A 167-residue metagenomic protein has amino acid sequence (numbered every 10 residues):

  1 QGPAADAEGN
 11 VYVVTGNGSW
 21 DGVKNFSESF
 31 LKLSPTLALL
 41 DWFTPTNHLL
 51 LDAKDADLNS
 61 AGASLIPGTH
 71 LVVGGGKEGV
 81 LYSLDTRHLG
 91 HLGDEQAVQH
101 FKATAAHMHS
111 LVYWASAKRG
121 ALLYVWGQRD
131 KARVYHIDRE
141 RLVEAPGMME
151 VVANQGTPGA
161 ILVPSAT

Functional and structural regions predicted by a protein language model:
A5-Y12, N17-S60, S64-T167: Extracytoplasmic/lumenal domain signature
